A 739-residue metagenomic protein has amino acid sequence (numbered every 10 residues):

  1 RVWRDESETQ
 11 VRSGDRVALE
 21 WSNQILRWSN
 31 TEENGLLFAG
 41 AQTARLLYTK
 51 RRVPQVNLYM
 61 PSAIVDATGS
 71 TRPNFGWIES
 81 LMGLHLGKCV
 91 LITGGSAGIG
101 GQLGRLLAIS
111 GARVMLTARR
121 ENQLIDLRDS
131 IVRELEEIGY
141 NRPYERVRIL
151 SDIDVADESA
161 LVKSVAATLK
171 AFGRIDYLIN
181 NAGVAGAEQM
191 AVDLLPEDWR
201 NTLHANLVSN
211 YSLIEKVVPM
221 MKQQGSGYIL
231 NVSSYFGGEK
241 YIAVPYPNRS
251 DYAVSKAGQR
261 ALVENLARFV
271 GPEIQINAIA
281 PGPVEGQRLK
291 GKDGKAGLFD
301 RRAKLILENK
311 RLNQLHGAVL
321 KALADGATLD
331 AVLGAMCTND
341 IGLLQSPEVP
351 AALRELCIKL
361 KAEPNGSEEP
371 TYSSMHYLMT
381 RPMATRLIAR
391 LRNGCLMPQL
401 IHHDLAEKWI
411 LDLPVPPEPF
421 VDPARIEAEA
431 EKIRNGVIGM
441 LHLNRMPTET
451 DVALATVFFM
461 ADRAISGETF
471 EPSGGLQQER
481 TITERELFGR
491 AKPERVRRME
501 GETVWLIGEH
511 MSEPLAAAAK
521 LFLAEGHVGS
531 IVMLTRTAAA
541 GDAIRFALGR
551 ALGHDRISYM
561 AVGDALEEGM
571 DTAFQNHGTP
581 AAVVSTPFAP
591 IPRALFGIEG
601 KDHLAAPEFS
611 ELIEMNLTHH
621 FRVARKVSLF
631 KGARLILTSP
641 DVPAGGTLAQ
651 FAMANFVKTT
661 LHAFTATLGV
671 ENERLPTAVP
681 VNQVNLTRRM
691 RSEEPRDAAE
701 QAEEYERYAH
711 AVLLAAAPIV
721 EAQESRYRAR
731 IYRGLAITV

Functional and structural regions predicted by a protein language model:
S96-A97, H510-S512: Conserved glycine-rich cofactor-binding loop
S110-L127, H527-A543: Conserved glycine-rich Rossmann-like NAD(P)H-binding loop of the short-chain dehydrogenase/reductase
Q189-A191, D198-R200, V437, A594-S610: Substrate-binding pocket helix/loop in short-chain dehydrogenase/reductase
I214-E215, E264, A624-R625, A666: A short, exposed helix-loop element centered on a Lys and neighboring polar residues
L230-G258, V263-E264, R268-G271, P283-E285 (+8 more regions): Catalytic loop of short-chain dehydrogenase/reductase
V270-V284, A331, Y377, L387-I388 (+8 more regions): Conserved Rossmann-fold SDR core element
K321-A327, A331-G334, T338, L378 (+4 more regions): C-terminal substrate-recognition "lid" of short-chain dehydrogenase/reductases
